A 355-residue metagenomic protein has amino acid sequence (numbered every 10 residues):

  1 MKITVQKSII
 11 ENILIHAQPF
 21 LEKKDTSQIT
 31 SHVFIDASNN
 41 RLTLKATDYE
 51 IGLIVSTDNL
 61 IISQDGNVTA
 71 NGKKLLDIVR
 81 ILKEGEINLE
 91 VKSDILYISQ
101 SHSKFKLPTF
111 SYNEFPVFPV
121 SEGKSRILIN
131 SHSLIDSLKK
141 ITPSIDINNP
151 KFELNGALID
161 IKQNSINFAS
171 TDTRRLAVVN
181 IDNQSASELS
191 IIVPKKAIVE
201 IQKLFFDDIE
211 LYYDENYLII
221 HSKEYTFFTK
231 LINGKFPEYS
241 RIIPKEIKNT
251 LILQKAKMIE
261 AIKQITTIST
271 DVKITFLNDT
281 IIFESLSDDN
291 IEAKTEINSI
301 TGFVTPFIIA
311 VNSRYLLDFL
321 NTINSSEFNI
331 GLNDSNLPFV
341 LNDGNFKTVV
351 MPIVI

Functional and structural regions predicted by a protein language model:
M1-I355: Structural preference for solvent-exposed beta-strand-turn elements and adjacent flexible terminal/loop segments within
